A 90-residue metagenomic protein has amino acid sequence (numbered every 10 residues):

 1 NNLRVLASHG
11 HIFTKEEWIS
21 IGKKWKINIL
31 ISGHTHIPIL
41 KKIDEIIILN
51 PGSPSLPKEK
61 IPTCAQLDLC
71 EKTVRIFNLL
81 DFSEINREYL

Functional and structural regions predicted by a protein language model:
N1, G22, I39-E45: Short loop/helix-cap segments at secondary-structure boundaries that form the rim of catalytic
N1, W25-K26, L49-L90: Binuclear metal-dependent phosphoesterase catalytic core
N1-K24: Helix-adjacent hinge/juxtasegments
L6-H9, I29-H34, L49-P51: Active-site neighborhood of phospho(di)ester-bond hydrolases with catalytic His/Asp-centered motifs
A7, L40, C64-Q66: Conserved hydrophobic/aromatic beta-strand scaffold that supports enzyme active sites
I12-E17, I31-K42, S55-E59: Active-site environment of divalent metal-dependent phosphoester hydrolases
